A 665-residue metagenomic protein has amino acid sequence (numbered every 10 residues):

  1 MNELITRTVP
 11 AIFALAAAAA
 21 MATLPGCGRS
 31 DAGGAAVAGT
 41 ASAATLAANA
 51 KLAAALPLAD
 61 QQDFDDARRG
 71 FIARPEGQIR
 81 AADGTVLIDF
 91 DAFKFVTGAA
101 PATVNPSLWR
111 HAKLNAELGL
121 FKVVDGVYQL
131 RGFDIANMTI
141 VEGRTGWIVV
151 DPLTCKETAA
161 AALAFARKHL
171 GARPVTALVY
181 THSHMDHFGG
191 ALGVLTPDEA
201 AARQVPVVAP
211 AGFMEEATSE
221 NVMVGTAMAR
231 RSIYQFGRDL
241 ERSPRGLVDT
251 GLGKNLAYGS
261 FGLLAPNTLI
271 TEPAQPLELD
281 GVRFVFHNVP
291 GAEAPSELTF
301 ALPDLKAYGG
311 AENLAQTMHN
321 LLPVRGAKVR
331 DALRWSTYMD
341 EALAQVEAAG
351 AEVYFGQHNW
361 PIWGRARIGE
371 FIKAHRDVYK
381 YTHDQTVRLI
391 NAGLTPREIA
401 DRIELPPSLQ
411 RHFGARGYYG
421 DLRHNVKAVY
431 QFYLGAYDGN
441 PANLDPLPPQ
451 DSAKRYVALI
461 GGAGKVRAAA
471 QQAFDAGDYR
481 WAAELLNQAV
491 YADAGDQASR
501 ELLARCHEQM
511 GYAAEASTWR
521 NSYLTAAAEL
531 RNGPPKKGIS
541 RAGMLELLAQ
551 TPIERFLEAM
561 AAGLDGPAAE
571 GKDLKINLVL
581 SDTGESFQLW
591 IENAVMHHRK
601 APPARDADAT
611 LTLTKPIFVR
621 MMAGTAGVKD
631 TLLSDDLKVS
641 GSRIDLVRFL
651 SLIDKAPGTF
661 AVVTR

Functional and structural regions predicted by a protein language model:
T23-G26: C-terminal motif of bacterial Sec signal peptides marking the signal peptidase cleavage site
S30-A32, D478-E484, Y491, G495 (+1 more regions): Feature captures hydrophobic
A38-A53, T317, L333-E398, R402-G439 (+2 more regions): Divalent-metal (often Zn2+) His-rich catalytic cores of metallo-beta-lactamase-fold enzymes
K113-R173, E297-L302, K306-E312: Conserved beta-strand hairpin/beta-sheet module of binuclear metal-dependent hydrolase folds, prominently
T145-G146, K156-P206: Active-site metal-binding motif and surrounding structural segment of the metallo-beta-lactamase
G146-I148, T154-E157, Y258, G262-N267 (+1 more regions): Metallo-beta-lactamase
K454-W481, L485: Alpha-helical segment of the N-proximal tetratricopeptide repeat
